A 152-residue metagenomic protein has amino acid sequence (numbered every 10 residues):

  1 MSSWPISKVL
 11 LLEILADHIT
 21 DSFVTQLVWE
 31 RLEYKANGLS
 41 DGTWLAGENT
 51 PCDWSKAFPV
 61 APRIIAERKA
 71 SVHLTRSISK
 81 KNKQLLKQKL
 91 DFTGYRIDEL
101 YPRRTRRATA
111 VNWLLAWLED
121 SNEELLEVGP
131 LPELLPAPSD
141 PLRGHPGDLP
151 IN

Functional and structural regions predicted by a protein language model:
M1-S3: Surface/interface-facing alpha-helical segments and adjacent flexible terminal/loop regions used for partner/assembly
I6-T93: Conserved, aromatic- and glycine-enriched, well-ordered alpha/beta core segments that occur as contiguous structural
S55-N152: Low-complexity intrinsically disordered segments
